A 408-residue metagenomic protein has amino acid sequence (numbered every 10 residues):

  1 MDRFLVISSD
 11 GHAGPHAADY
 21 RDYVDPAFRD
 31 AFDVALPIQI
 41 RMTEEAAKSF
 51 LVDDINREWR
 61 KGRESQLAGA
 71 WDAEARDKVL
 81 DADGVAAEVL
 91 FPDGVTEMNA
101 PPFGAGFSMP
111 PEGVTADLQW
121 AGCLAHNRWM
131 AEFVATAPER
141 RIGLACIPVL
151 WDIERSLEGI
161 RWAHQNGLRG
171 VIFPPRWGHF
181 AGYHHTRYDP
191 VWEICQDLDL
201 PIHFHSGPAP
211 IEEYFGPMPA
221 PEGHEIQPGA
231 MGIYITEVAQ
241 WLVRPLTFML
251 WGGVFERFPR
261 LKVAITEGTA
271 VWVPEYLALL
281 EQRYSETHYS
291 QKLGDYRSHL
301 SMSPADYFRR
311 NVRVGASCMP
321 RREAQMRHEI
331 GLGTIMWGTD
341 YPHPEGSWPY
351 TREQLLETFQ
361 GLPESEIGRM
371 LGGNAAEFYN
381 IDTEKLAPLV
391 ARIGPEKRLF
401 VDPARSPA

Functional and structural regions predicted by a protein language model:
D2-I7, H16-A87, A121, R128-T136 (+8 more regions): Mid-to-C-terminal alpha-helical segments outside catalytic/metal-binding sites
V6, R60-E64, D81-G104, R140-V149 (+1 more regions): Divalent metal-dependent hydrolysis catalytic cores, especially in the metallo-beta-lactamase
G11, V85, L90-G94, C146-P148 (+4 more regions): Short, well-ordered beta-to-alpha junction loops that form the rim of enzyme active sites and present histidine/acidic
G14-A17, E88-L90, T96-P102, W151-R155 (+5 more regions): Short catalytic/ligand-binding loop motif for oxyanion handling, primarily in non-cytosolic enzymes, centered on
N56-K61, N99-T115, E154: Surface-exposed, active-site-proximal loop segments in enzymatic domains
V95-G106, F215-E225: Short, flexible, mixed-charge acidic loops at enzyme active sites
A105-G113, P221-Y234, T351-L356: Short glycine/proline- and charge-enriched loop/turn segments that cap or connect secondary-structure elements
L118-Q119, V134, R140-I142, E158-M336 (+1 more regions): Catalytic pocket-lining loop regions of alpha/beta-barrel enzymes, especially the amidohydrolase/enolase/GH5 lineages
